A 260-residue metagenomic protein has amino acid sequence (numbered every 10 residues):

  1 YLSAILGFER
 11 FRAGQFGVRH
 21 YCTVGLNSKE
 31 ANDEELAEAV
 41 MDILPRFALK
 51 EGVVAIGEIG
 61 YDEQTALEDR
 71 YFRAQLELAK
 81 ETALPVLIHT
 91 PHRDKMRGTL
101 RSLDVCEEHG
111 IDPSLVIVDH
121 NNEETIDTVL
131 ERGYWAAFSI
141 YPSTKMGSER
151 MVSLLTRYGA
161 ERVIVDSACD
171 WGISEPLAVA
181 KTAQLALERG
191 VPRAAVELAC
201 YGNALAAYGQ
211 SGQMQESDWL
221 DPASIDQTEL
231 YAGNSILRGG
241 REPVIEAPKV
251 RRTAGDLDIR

Functional and structural regions predicted by a protein language model:
Y1-A83, I88, R93, L100-R101 (+2 more regions): Mid-domain alpha/beta scaffold segments of enzyme catalytic cores
C22, E58, A79, A136 (+3 more regions): Conserved, mostly hydrophobic/aromatic
T23-G25, I56-G57, V116-N121, A137-S139 (+1 more regions): Active-site neighborhood of phospho(di)ester-bond hydrolases with catalytic His/Asp-centered motifs
E30-E38, S139-S148: Active-site glycine- and acidic-residue-rich loops that bind and position anionic ligands or nucleotide-like cofactors
G52-V53, A74-Q75, K80-P85, C106-P113 (+2 more regions): Glycine-enriched alpha-helix->loop->beta-strand junction motifs that scaffold or abut catalytic
A66, M96-L103, I126-R132, K145-T156 (+2 more regions): Histidine/acidic-residue-rich catalytic or RNA/ligand-binding cores of hydrolases and nuclease-related proteins
Y158-P176, V196: Short acidic/histidine-rich active-site segments
A180-R260: Mid-to-C-terminal alpha-helical segments outside catalytic/metal-binding sites
